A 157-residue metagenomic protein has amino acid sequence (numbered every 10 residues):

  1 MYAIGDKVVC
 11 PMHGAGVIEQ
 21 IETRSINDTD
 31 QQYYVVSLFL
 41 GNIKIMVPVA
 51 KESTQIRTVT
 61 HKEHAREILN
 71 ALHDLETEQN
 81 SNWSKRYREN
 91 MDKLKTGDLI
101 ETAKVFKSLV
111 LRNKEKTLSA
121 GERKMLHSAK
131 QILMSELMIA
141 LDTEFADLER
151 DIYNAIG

Functional and structural regions predicted by a protein language model:
M1-Q55: A positional/architectural concept
A50-G157: Charge/polar-rich, low-complexity and marginally structured segments
